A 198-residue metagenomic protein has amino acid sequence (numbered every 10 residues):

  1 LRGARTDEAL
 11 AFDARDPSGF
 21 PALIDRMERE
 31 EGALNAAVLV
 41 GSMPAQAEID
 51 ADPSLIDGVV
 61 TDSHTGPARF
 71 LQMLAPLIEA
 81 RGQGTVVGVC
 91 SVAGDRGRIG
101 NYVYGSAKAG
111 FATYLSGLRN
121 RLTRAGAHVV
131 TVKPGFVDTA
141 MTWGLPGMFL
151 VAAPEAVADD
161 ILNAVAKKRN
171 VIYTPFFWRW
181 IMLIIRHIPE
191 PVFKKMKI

Functional and structural regions predicted by a protein language model:
G3-S18: Rossmann-fold cofactor-recognition segment
P21, N35, G41-D57, G100: Conserved mid-core segment of classical short-chain dehydrogenase/reductases
L71, A107: Active-site helix of classical SDR
S91: Residue(s) in the substrate-gating loop at a strand-loop-helix junction that position the organic substrate next
R96, G117-H128: Active-site-adjacent segment of SDR/Rossmann-fold oxidoreductases
R96-Y102: Active-site loop immediately N-terminal to the catalytic Tyr-X3-Lys motif of short-chain dehydrogenase/reductase
T131, P146-L183: C-terminal helical subdomain
